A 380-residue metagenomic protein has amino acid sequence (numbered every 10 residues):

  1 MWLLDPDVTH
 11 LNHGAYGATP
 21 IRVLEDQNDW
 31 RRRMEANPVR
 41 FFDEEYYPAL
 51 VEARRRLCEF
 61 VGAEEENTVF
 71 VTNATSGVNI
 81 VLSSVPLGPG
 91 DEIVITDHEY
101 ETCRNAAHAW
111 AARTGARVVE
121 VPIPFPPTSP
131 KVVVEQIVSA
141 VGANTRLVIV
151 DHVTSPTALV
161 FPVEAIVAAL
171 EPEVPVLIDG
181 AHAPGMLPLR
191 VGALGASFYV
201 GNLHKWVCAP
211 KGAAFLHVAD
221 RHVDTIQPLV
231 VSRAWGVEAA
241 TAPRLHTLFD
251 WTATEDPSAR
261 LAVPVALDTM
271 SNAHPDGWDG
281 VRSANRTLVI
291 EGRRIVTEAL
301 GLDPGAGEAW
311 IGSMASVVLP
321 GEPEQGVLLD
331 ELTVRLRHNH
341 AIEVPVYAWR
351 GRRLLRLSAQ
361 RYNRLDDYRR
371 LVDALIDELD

Functional and structural regions predicted by a protein language model:
M1-D380: Pyridoxal 5′-phosphate
